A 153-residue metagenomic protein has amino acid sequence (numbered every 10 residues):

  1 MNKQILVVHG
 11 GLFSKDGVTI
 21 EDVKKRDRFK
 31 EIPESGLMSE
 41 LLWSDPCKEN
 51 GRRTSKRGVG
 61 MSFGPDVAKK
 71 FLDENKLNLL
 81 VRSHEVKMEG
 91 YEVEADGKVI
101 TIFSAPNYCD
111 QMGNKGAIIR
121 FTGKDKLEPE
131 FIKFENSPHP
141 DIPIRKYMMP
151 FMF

Functional and structural regions predicted by a protein language model:
M1-F153: Feature recognizes metal-dependent phosphohydrolase scaffolds
